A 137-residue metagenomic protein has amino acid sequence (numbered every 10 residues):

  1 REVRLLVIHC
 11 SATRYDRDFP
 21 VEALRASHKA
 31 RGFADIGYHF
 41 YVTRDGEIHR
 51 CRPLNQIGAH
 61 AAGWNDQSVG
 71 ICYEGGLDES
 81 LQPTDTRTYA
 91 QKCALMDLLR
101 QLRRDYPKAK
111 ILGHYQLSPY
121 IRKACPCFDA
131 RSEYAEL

Functional and structural regions predicted by a protein language model:
R1-Q56: Short, conserved "active-site rim" segments that organize catalytic pockets and cofactor/ligand binding
R1-V7, S11, R44-I48, P53 (+2 more regions): Basic/polar, cationic surfaces and motifs that engage anionic cell-wall and phosphate/carboxylate ligands
A59-A62: Short, surface-exposed beta-strand/loop micro-motifs that present aromatic residues
